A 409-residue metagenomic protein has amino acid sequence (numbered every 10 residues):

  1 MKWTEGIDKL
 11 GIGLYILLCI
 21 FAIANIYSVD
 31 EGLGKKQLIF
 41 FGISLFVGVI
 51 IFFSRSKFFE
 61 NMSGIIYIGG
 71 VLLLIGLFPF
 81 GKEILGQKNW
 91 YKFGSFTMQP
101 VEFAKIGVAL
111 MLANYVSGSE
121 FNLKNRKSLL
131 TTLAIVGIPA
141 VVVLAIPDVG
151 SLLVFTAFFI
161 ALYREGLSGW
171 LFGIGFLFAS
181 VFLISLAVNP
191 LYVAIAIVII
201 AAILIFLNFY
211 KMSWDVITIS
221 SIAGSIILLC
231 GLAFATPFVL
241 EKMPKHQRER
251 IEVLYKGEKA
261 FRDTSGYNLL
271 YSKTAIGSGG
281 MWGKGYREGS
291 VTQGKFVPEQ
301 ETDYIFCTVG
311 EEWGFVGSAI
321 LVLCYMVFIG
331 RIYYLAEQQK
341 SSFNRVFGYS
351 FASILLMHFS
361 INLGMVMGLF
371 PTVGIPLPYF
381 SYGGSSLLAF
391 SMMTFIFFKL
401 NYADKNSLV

Functional and structural regions predicted by a protein language model:
M1, N362-V409: A juxtamembrane structural motif centered on a specific transmembrane helix
M1-D8: Flexible extramembrane loops and terminal tails that flank transmembrane helices in small membrane-associated subunits
T4, L129, G294-V297, Q339-K340: Helix-boundary and loop/linker segments of multi-pass membrane transporters
I12-D263, E311-M367, M392, I396: Hydrophobic alpha-helical transmembrane segments of multi-pass inner membrane proteins, especially in bacterial systems
A24, G279-M281, G285-V291, V316-A319 (+4 more regions): Gly/Ser/Thr-rich beta-alpha loop segments that engage phosphate groups in nucleotides
M98, Y271, Y379-F380: Short hydrophobic beta-strand that contains or immediately precedes a catalytic carboxylate
L153, A157-G173, V291-W313, L377-G383 (+1 more regions): Interfacial segments of multi-pass membrane proteins
R250-T302, W313-G317: TM-adjacent membrane-interface loops and short helices in multi-pass inner/ER membrane proteins
